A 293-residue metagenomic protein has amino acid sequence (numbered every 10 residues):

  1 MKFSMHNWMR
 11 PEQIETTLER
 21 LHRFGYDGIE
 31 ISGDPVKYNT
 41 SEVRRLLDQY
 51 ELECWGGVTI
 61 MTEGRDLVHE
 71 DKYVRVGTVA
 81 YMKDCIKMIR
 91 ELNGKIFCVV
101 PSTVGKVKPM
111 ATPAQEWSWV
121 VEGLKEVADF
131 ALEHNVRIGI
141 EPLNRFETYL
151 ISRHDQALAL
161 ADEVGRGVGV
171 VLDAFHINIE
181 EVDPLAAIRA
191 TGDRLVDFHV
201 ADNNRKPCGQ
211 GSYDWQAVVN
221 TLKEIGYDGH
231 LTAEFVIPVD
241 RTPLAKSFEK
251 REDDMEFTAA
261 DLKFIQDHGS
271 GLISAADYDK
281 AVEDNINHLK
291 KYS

Functional and structural regions predicted by a protein language model:
M1-K2, P11-H22, I151, D155-V168 (+1 more regions): Histidine-acidic metal/acid-base catalytic patches
M1-N7, I29-I31, L52-T59, F97-V99 (+4 more regions): Hydrophobic faces of well-ordered beta-strands that scaffold small-molecule active sites in alpha/beta enzyme cores
M9-P11, P35, I60-E63, T103-G105 (+4 more regions): Active-site-proximal loop/turn and secondary-structure-junction residues that shape catalytic pockets, frequently
T16-R23, Y38-T59, I86-G94, K125-H134 (+3 more regions): Acidic (Asp/Glu)-rich catalytic clusters
L21, I29, L47, T78 (+9 more regions): Conserved, mostly hydrophobic/aromatic
R23-Y26, G56-R65, V100-S102: Short, conserved active-site loops that position catalytic residues or coordinate cofactors/metal ions across diverse
V36-N39, R241: Short, charged/polar "capping" segments at the starts of alpha-helices and the immediately preceding loops
D48-Q49, V68, K72-G169, A259-D267 (+3 more regions): Active-site acidic/histidine proton-transfer and metal-coordination neighborhood in alpha/beta enzyme cores
